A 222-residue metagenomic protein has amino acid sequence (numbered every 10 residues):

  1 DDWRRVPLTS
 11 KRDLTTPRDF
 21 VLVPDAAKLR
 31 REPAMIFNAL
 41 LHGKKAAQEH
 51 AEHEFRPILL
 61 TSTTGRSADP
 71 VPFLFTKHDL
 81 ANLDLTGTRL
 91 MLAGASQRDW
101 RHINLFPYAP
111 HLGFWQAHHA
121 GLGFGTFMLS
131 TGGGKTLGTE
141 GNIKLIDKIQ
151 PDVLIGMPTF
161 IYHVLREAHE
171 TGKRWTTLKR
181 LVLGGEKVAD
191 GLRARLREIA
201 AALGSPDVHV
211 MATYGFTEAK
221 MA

Functional and structural regions predicted by a protein language model:
D1-L85, Q97-D99, K148: Nucleotide 5′-phosphate-binding alpha/beta core
T63-R66, H102, L154, L181 (+1 more regions): Conserved S/T- and glycine-rich ATP-binding loop of Class I adenylate-forming
T88-F124: Conserved AMP-binding loop of ANL adenylate-forming enzymes
L129-L145: ATP-dependent adenylate-forming carboxylate-activation enzymes
I146, Q150-D152: Proline-aspartate-enriched helix->loop->beta-strand connector
F160-K179, A194-A200: Adenylate-forming
L178-A222: Gly/Ser/Thr-rich phosphate-binding loop
